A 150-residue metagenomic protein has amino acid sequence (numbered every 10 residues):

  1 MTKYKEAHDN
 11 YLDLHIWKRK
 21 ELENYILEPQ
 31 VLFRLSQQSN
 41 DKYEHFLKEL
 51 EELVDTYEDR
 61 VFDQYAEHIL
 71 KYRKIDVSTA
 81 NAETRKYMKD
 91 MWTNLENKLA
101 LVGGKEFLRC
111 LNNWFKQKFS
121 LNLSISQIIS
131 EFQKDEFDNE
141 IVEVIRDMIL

Functional and structural regions predicted by a protein language model:
M1-L150: Acidic, divalent-metal-binding catalytic cores of TOPRIM and closely related two-metal-ion phosphodiester/pyrophosphate
